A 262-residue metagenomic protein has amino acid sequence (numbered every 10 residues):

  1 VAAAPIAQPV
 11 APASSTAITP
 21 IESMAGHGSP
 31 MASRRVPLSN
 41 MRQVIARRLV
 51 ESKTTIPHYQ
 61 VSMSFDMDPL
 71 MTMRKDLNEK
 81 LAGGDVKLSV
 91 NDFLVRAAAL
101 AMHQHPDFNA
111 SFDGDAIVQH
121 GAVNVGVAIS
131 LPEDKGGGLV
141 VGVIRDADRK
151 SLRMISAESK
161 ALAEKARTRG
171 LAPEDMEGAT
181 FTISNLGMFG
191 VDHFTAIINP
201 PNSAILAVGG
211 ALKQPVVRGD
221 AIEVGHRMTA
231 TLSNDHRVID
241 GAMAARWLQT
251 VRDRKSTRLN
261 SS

Functional and structural regions predicted by a protein language model:
V1-R258, S262: C-terminal catalytic/motor cores of large multi-domain enzyme assemblies
